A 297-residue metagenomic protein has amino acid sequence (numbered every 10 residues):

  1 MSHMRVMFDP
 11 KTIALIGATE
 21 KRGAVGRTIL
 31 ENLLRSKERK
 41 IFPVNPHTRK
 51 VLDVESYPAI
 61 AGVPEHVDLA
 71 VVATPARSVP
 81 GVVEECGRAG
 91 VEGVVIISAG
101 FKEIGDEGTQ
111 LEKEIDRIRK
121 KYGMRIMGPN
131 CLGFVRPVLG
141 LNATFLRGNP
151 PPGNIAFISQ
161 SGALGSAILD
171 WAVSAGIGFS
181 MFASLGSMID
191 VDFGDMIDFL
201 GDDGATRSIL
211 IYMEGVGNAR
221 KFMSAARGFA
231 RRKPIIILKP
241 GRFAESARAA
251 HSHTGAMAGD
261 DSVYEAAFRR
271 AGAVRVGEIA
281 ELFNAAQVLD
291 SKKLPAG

Functional and structural regions predicted by a protein language model:
M1-G297: Catalytic-core regions of core metabolic enzymes, especially those transforming organic acids/acyl-group intermediates
